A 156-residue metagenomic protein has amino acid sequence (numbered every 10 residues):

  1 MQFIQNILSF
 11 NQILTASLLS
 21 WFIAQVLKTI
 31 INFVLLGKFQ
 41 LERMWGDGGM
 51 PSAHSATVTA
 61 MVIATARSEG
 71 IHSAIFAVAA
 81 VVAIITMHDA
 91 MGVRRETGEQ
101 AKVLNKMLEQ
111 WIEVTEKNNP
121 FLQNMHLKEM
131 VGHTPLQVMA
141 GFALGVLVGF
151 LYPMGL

Functional and structural regions predicted by a protein language model:
M1-T15, R95: Polybasic, low-complexity association/targeting segments
Q5-F10, L35-L36, G70-I71, N119: Helix-boundary and loop/linker segments of multi-pass membrane transporters
N6, L19-F22, G37, G48: A general, composition-driven signal for non-globular sequence regions
N11-L27: N-terminal signal-anchor transmembrane alpha helix
F22, L41-L156: Membrane-embedded catalytic cores of phosphoryl/pyrophosphoryl-handling enzymes
V26-R43: Membrane-interface helix-loop junction between the first two transmembrane segments
